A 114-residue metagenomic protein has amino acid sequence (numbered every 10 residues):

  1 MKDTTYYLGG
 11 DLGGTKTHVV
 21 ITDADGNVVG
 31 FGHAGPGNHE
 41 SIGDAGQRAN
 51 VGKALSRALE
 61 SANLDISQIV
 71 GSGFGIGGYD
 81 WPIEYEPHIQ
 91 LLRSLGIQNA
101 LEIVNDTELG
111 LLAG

Functional and structural regions predicted by a protein language model:
M1-K2, S94, Q98-G114: Conserved phosphate-binding catalytic cores of ATP/NTP-utilizing and phosphoryl-transfer enzymes
K2-A49, K53: Short glycine-rich, Thr/Ser-proximal phosphate-binding strand/loop in the N-terminal lobe of ATP-dependent enzymes
Y7-D11, I69-G73, E102, L112: Short glycine-aspartate micro-motif
G13, T22-A24, G75-Y79, L112: Acidic/polar N-terminal loop/beta-strand segments that form early-domain functional surfaces
Q47-V51, E84-H88, I103: General structural feature for long, well-ordered alpha-helical segments within catalytic domains of soluble enzymes
N50-K53, R57, A113: Alpha-helical scaffold segments in soluble metabolic enzymes
A58-L95, G114: Short beta-strand-loop/turn "lid" adjacent to the catalytic site in phosphate-handling enzymes
